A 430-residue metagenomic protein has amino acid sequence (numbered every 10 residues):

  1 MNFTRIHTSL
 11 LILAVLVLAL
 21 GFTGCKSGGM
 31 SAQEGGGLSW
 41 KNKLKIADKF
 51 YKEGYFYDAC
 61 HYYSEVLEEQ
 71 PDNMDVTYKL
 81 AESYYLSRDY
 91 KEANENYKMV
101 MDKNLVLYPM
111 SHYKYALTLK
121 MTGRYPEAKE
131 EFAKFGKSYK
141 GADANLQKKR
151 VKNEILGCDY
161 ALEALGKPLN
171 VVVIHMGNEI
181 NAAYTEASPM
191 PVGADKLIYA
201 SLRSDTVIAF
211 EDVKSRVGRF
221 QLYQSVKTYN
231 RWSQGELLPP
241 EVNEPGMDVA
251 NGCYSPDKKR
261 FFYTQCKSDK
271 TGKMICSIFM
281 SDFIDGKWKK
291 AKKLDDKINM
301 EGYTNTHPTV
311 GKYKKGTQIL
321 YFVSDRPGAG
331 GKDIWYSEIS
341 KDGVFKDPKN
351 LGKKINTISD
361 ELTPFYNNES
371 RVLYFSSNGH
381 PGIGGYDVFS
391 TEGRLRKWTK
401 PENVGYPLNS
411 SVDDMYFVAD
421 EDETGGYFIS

Functional and structural regions predicted by a protein language model:
G21-G24: C-terminal motif of bacterial Sec signal peptides marking the signal peptidase cleavage site
K26-G29: Bacterial signal peptide processing site
G35, K41-N42, L86, Y90 (+3 more regions): Short, conserved micro-motifs composed of acidic
G36-E69: Alpha-helical segment of the N-proximal tetratricopeptide repeat
V66, M99-M101, F135: Canonical positions in the second alpha-helix
